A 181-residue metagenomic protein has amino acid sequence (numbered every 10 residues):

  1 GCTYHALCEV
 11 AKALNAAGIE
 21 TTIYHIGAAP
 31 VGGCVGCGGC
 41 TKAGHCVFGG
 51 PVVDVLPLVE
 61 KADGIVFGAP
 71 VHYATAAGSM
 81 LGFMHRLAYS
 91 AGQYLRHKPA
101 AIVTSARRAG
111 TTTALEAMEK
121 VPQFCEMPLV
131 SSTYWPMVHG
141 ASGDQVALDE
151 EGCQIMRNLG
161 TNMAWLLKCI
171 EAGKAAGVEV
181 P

Functional and structural regions predicted by a protein language model:
G1-A17: N-terminal beta1-alpha1 ligand-phosphate binding loop
K12, A16, K120, N162-W165 (+1 more regions): A generic structural signal for well-ordered alpha-helical segments enriched in polar/charged residues
A16-T22, M127: A generic structural motif
I23-C46, A141-V146: N-terminal beta-loop-helix "entrance" segment that forms/cooperates in small-molecule cofactor or anionic ligand
G33-G36, L58, R86, I155: Residue-level recognition of specific faces of alpha-helices
G44-P136: Helix-loop-strand module that forms the ligand-binding subsite of alpha/beta enzymes
D54, P128-P181: Glycine-rich phosphate/pyrophosphate-binding loop and the adjoining helix
